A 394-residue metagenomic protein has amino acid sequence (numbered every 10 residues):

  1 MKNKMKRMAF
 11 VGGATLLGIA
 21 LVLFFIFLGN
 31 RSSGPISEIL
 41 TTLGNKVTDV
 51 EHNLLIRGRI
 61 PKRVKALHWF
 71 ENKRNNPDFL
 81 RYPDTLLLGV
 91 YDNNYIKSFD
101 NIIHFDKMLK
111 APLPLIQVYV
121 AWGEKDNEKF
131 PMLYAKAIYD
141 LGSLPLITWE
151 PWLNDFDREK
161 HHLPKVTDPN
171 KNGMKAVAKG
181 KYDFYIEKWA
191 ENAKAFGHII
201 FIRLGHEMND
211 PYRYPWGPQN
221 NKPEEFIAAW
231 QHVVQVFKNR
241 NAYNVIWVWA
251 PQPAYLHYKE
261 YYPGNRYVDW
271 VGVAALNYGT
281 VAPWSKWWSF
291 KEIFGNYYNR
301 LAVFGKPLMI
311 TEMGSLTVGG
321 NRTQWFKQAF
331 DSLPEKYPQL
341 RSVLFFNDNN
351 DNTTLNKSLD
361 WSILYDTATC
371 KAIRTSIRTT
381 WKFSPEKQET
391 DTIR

Functional and structural regions predicted by a protein language model:
F10-F27: Hydrophobic membrane-insertion alpha-helices, especially the h-region of bacterial N-terminal signal peptides
I26-K97, M309-R394: Substrate-binding cleft of secreted/luminal carbohydrate-active enzymes
I60-Y182, S315-V318: N-terminal substrate-binding region of glycoside hydrolase catalytic domains
V90-Y91, G205, W230, V234-H257 (+2 more regions): Aromatic-lined carbohydrate-recognition surfaces of secreted/lumenal glycan-active proteins
I96-F105, N127-Y134, I186-W189, P251-P263 (+2 more regions): Alpha-helical scaffolding within the catalytic cores of extracellular/periplasmic polymer-degrading hydrolases
P131-E150, Y261-G319, L364, A372 (+3 more regions): Glycoside hydrolase catalytic-domain groove-lining segments
L133-V245, T392-I393: Substrate-binding cleft of extracellular glycoside hydrolase catalytic domains
K194-G197, G217-N277, F294, Y298 (+1 more regions): Eukaryote-skewed repeat-based solenoidal scaffolds used as protein-protein interaction platforms, primarily
